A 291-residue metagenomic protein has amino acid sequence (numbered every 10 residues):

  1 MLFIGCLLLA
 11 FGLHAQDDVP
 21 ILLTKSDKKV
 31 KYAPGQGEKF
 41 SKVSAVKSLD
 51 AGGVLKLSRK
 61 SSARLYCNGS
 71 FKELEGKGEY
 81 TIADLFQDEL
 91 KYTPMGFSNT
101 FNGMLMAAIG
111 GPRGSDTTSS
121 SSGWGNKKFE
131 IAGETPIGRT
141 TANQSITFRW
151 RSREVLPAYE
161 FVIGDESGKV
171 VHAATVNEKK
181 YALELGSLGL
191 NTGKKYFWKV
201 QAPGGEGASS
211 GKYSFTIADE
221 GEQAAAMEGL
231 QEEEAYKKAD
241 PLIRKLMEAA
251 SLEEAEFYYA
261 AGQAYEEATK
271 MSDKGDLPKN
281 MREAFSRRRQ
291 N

Functional and structural regions predicted by a protein language model:
M1-I4: Sec-dependent signal peptide recognition, specifically the positively charged N-region followed immediately by
A10-G12: N-terminal signal peptide c-region/cleavage motif recognized by signal peptidases
Q16-S48, G53-I146, E248: Flexible, surface-exposed loop/linker segments and immediately adjacent secondary-structure boundaries
G35-E38, N68-S70, I163-V170, E266: Change "in extracellular beta-sheet-rich domains … of secreted and cell-surface proteins" to "in beta-sheet-rich domains
I82, Y92, F97, G114-A235: Long, contiguous interaction/recruitment modules in multidomain scaffold/adaptor proteins
E234-N291: Alpha-helical protein-protein interaction scaffolds
